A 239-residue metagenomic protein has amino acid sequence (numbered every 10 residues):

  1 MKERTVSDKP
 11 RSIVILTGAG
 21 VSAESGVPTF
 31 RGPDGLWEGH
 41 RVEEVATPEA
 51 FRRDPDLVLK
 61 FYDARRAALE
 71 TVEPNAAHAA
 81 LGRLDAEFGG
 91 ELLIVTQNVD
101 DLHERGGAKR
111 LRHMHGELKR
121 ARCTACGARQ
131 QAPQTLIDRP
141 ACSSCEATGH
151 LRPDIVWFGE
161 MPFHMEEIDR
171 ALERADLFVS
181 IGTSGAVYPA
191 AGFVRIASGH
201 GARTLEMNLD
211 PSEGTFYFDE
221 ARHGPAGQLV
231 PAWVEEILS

Functional and structural regions predicted by a protein language model:
M1-S239: Conserved catalytic core of sirtuin-type NAD+-dependent deacylases
